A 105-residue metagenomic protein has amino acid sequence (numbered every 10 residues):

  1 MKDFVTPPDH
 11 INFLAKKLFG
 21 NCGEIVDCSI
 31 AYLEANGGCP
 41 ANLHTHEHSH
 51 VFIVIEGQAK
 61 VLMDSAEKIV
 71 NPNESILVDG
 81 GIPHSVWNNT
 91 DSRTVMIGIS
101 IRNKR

Functional and structural regions predicted by a protein language model:
M1-D27: A short, N-terminal "cap"/entry segment at the start of jelly-roll beta-barrel domains of the cupin/DSBH fold
I30-H46: Conserved short histidine dyad/triad with adjacent acidic residue
A41-L43, V61-L62, V78, H84-T90: Short beta-strand His + acidic residue motifs that chelate non-heme Fe in jelly-roll/DSBH and cupin folds
H48-A59: Glycine- and acidic-residue-biased ligand/ion/polar-headgroup-sensing regions
S49, K68, H84: Glycine-centered loop/turn positions within well-structured domains that cap or flank conserved ligand/cofactor-binding
E56, D64, I99-I101: Cofactor-binding loop segments of dinucleotide-utilizing enzymes, especially the Rossmann-like FAD- and NAD(P)+-binding
S65-G80: Short acidic-glycine-tyrosine-enriched beta hairpin
G80-R105: Ligand-binding loop in jelly-roll beta-barrel domains
